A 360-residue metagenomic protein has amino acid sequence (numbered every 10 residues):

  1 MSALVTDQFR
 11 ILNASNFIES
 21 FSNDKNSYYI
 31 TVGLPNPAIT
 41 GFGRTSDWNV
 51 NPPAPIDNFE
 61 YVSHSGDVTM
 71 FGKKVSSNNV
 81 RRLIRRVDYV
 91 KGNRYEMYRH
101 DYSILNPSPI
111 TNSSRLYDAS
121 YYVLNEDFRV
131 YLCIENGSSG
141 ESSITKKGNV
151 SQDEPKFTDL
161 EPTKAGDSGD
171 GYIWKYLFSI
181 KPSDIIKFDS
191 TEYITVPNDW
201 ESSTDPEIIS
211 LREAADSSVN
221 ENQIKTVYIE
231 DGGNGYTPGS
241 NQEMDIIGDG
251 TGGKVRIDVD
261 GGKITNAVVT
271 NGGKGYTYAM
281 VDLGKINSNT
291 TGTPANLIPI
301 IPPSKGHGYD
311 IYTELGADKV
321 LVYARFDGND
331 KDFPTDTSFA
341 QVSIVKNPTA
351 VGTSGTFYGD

Functional and structural regions predicted by a protein language model:
M1-V219, N296, G306: Tryptophan-rich substrate-binding surfaces of secreted polymer-degrading and adhesive proteins
D170-D360: Conserved, function-critical positions that sit in or immediately flank catalytic and ligand-binding motifs
